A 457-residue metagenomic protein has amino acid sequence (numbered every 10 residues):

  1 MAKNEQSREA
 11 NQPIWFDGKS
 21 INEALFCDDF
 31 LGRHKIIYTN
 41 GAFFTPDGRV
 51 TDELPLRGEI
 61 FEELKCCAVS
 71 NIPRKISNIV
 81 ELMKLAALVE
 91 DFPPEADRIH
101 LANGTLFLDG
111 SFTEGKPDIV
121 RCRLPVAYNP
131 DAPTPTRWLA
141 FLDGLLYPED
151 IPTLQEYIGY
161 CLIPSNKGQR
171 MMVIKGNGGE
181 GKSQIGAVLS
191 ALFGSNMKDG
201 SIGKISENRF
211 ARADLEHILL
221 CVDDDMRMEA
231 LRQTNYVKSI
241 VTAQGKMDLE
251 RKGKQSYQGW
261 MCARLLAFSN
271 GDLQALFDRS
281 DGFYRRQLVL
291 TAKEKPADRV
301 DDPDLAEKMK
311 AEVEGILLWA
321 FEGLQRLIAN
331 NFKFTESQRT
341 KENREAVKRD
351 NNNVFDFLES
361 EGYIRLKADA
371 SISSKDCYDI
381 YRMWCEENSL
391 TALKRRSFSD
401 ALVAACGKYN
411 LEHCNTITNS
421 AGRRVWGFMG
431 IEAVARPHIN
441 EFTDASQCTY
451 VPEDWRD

Functional and structural regions predicted by a protein language model:
M1-H34, F44, R49-D52, A127-G144 (+3 more regions): Replication-associated primase and helicase/ATPase modules
A2-Y128, W260, S373, L393: Intein modules and their embedded homing endonuclease domains
L31-L56, I99-H100, T105-L219, L288-T291 (+5 more regions): P-loop NTPase catalytic core of nucleic-acid-dependent motor ATPases
E59, E63, I185-V188, I218 (+3 more regions): Alpha-helical scaffold elements adjacent to nucleotide-binding pockets in ATP/GTP-utilizing enzyme cores
S77, F193-S195, G200-R209, L231-T234 (+5 more regions): Positively charged interface segments
A211-K254: Conserved nucleotide-sensing/catalytic segment adjacent to the nucleotide-binding pocket in NTP-handling enzymes
H217-L220, M261-L265: Loop/turn-to-beta-strand initiation segments
K310-N352: Phosphate-handling catalytic cores of nucleic-acid transaction enzymes
